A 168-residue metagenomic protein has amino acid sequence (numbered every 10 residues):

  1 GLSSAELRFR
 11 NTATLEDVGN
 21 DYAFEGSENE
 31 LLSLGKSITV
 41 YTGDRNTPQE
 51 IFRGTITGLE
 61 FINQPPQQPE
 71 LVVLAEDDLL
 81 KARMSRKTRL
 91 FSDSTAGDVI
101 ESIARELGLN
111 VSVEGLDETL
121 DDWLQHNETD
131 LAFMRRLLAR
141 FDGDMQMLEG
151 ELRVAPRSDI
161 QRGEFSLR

Functional and structural regions predicted by a protein language model:
G1-V72, L80: Assembly/oligomerization scaffold segments
L7-R8, Y22, L34, A75 (+2 more regions): Amphipathic, non-transmembrane alpha-helical segments in extracytoplasmic/periplasmic proteins
E16, E25-L31, K87-D93, Q146-D159: Hydrophobic transmembrane alpha-helix bundles
G26-E28, T39, D44-Q49, F61-N63 (+7 more regions): Short, flexible coil/linker segments at or flanking structured domains
Q49, G54-T55, E60-F61, P65 (+7 more regions): Ser/Thr/Pro/Gly-biased, low-complexity, turn-/loop-rich segments that often occur immediately after N-terminal
Q68-L79, G115-R168: Short beta-strand-centered interaction patches in the first periplasmic/extracellular domains of large envelope
